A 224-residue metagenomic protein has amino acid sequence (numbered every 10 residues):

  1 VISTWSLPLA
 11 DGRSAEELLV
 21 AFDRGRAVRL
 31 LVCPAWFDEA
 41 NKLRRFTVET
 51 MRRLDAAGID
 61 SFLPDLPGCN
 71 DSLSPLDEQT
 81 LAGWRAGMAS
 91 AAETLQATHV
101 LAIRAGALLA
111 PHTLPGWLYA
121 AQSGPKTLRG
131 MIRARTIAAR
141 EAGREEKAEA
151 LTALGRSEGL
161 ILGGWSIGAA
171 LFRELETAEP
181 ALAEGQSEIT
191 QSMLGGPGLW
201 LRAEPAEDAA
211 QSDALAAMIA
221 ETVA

Functional and structural regions predicted by a protein language model:
V1-V28, E204-A209: N-terminal cap/lid segment of alpha/beta-hydrolase-fold proteins
R13-E16, A21-D65: Short, surface-exposed "cap/lid" segments of acyl-processing enzymes
F46, S74-Q96: Alpha/beta-hydrolase active-site loop
P64, L101-A105, Y119-Q122: Short His-Asn-centered micro-motif
T98-L114: Glycine-rich nucleophile elbow surrounding the catalytic serine of serine-hydrolase chemistry
T113-A224: The alpha/beta-hydrolase serine catalytic core
